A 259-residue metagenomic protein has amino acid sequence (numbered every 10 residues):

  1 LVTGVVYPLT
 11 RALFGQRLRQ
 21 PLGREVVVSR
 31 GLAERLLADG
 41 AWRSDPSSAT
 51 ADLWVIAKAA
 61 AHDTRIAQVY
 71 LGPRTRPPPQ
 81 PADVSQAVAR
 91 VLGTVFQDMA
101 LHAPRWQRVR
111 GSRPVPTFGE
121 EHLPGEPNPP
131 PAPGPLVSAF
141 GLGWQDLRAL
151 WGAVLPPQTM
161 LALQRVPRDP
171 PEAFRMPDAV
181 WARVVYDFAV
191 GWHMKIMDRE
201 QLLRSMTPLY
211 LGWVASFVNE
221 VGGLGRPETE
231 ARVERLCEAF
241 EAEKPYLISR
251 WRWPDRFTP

Functional and structural regions predicted by a protein language model:
L1-L32: Acceptor/aglycone-binding surface of glycosyltransferases and processive sugar-polymer synthases
A12-Q16, D39, D98, H102: Conserved, well-folded catalytic cores of nucleic-acid-processing and energy-transducing macromolecular machines
R35-L36: Residues that scaffold the ATP/ADP-binding catalytic core of kinase and kinase-like folds
G40-P46: Conserved nucleotide-sugar donor-binding catalytic segment
R43, W54-G72: Catalytic donor-sugar/metal-binding loop of nucleotide-sugar-dependent glycosyltransferases
P46-V55, A87: Acidic donor-binding loop at a coil-to-helix junction in glycosyltransferase catalytic cores that engages
V69-S85, T94-L101, G111-P114: Active-site donor/metal-binding and catalytic loop motifs of nucleotide-sugar-dependent glycosylation enzymes
R90-P259: Terminal low-complexity segments of carbohydrate-biosynthetic enzymes
